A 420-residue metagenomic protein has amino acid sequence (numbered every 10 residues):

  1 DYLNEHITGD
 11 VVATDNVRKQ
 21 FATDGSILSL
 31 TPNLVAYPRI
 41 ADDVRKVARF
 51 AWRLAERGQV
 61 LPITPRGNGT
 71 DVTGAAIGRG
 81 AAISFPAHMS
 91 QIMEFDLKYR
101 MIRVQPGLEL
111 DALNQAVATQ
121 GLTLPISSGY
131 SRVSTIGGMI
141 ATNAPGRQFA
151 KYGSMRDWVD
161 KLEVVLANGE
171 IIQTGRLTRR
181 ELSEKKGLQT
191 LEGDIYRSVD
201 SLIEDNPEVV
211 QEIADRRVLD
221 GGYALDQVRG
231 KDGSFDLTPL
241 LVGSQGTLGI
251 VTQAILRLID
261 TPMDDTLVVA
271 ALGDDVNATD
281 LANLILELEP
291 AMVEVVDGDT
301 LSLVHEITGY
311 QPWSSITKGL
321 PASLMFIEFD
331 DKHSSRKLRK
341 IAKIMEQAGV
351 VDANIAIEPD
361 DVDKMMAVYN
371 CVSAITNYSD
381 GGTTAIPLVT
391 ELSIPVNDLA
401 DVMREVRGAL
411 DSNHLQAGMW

Functional and structural regions predicted by a protein language model:
D1-L61, N68-R100, G129, T247 (+4 more regions): N-terminal flexible segment immediately upstream of the FAD-binding catalytic core in FAD-dependent oxidoreductases
Y2-G9, K46, F50-R57, A116 (+3 more regions): Generic non-transmembrane alpha-helical segments
L3, Q20, S26-Q59, I63 (+6 more regions): N-terminal glycine-rich flavin-associated loop
D15, P65-G69, A76, P106 (+6 more regions): Glycine-rich, histidine-containing beta strand-loop boundary motifs that form or position
S26, M139-A141, F149-Y152, V159-V368 (+1 more regions): C-terminal substrate-binding/cap subdomain adjacent to the FAD-binding core in PCMH-type and related FAD-linked
V47-P62, V117-S134, G221-V242, K364-V368 (+2 more regions): Short, hydrophobic/aliphatic alpha-helical segments
P62, P125, M292-V293, A353 (+1 more regions): A short linear hydrophobic-aromatic micro-motif
I63-P65, V72-T73, L113, A278 (+2 more regions): Extended, hydrophobic alpha-helical segments in both membrane/secreted and soluble proteins
